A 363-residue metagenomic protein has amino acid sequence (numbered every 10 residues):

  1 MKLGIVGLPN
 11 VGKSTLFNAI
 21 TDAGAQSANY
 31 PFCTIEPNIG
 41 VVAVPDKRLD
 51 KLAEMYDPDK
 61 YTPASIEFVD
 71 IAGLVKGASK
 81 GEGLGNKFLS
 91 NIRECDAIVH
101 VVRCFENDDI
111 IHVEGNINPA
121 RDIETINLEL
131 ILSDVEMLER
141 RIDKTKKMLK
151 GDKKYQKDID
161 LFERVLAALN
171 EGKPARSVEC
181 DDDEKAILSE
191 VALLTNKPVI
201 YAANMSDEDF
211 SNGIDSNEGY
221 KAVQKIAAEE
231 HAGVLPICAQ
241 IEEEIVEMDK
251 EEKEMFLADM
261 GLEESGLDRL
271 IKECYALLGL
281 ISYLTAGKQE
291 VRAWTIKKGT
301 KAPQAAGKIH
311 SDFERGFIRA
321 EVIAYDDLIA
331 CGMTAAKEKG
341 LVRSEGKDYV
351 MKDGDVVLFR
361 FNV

Functional and structural regions predicted by a protein language model:
M1-I111, E139-R140, T145: Conserved G1/Walker A P-loop phosphate-binding module
K2-V6, F17, K144-V350, V357 (+1 more regions): C-terminal-of-GTPase-core extension/linker across diverse P-loop GTPases
P9, I131-D134, A192: Flexible interhelical turns and helix-capping residues at alpha-helix boundaries within structured domains
G12-F17, P45-D57, G85-D109, R121-L130 (+4 more regions): Phosphate-binding glycine-rich loops and adjacent basic patches that engage nucleotide phosphates, nucleic-acid
F32, D46-L49, T62-F68, E82-D96 (+9 more regions): Amphipathic alpha-helical transducer elements in NTP-driven molecular machines
G40-P45, A72-E82, R93-Y155, A168-D181 (+2 more regions): Conserved Switch II/interswitch segment of TRAFAC-class P-loop GTPases
